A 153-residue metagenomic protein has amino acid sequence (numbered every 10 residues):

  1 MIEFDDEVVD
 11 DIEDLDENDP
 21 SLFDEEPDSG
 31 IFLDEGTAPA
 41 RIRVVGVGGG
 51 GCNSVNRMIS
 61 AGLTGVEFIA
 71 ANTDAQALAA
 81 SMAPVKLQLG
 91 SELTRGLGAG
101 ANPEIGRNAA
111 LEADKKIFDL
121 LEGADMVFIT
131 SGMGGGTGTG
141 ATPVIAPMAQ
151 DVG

Functional and structural regions predicted by a protein language model:
M1-G153: Tubulin/FtsZ superfamily GTPase core signature
